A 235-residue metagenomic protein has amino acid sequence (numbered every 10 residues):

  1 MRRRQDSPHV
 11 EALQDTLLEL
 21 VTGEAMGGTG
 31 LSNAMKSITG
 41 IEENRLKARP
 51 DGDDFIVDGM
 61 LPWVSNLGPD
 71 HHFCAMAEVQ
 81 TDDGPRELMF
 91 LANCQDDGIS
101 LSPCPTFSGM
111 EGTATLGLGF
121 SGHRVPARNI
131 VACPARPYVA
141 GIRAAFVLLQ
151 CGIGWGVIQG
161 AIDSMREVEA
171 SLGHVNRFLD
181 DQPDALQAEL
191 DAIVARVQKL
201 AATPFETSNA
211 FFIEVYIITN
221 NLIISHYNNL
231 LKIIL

Functional and structural regions predicted by a protein language model:
M1-D58: Glycine-rich flavin
V21, I38-G40, R49-P50, S65-G68 (+2 more regions): Solvent-exposed alpha-helices and their adjacent loops that cap or buttress functional pockets in soluble metabolic
A25, E42-N44, P69-H71, R86 (+4 more regions): A generic structural signal for well-ordered coil/turn residues at beta-strand boundaries that shape enzyme active-site
V57-G59, F90, F120, I158: Buried hydrophobic positions in well-ordered alpha/beta secondary-structure cores of metabolic enzymes
M60, S102-T106: Short beta-alpha junctions and helix-cap segments that line functional grooves
W63-I99: A short core secondary-structure module
P105-D191: Glycine-rich beta->alpha junctions and the first turn(s) of the following alpha-helix
D191-I224, N228-I234: C-terminal helix-coil-helix/basic helical segment that borders enzyme active sites and/or dimer interfaces and provides
